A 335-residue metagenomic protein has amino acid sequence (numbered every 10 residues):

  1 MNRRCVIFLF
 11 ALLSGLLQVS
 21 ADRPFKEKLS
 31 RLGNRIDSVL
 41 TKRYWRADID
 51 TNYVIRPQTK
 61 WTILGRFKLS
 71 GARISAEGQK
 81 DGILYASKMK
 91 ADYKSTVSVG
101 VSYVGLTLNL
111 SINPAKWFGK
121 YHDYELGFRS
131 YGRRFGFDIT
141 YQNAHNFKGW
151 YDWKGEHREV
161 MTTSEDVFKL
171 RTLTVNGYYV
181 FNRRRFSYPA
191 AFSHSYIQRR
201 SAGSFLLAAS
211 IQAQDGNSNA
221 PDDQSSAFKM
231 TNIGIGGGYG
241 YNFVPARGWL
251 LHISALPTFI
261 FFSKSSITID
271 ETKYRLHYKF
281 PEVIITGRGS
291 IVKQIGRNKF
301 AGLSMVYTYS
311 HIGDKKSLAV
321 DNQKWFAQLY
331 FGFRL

Functional and structural regions predicted by a protein language model:
M1-S38, T51, W249-L251, F331-L335: Bacterial Sec-dependent N-terminal signal peptides
N52, P57, G127-K229: Outer-membrane pore/translocation modules
I63-G71, V101, L110-P114, S130 (+5 more regions): Transmembrane beta-barrel strands of outer-membrane/channel proteins
G71-T96, T107-F118: Surface-exposed strand-loop-strand hairpins of Gram-negative outer-membrane beta-barrel proteins
R73, I83-S87, Q212-F300: Outer-membrane beta-barrel transmembrane domain signature
I83-A86, S111-N113, D123, R158-D166 (+4 more regions): Extracellular loop and loop/strand-boundary signature of outer-membrane beta-barrel proteins
G105-S111, R134-I139, R183-F186, G248-W249 (+1 more regions): Repeated loop/turn-to-beta-strand initiation elements of outer-membrane beta-barrel proteins
T174-G177, Q323-L335: Outer-membrane beta-barrel "beta-signal"
